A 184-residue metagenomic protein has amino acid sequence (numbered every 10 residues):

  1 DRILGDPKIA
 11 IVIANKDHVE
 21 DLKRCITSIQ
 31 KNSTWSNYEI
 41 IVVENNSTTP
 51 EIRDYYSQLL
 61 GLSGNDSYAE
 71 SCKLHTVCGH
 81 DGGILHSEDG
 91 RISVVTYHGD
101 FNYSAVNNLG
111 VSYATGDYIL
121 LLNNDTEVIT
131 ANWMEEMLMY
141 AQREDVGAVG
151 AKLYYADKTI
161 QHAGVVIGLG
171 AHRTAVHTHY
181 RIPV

Functional and structural regions predicted by a protein language model:
D1-A14, G170-V184: Glycine-rich phosphate/pyrophosphate-binding loop and adjacent beta-alpha nucleotide/cofactor-binding cores
D1-K31, Y68: N-proximal low-complexity "stem/linker" segments adjacent to membrane-targeting elements
Q30-T96: Acidic donor-binding segment of Leloir-type glycosyltransferases
E44-S47, F101, D125: Conserved short acidic donor-positioning loop in nucleotide-sugar-dependent glycosyltransferases
S67, T126-A171: Conserved donor NDP-sugar-binding/catalytic core segment of glycosyltransferases
Y97, L122-N124: Catalytic metal- and UDP-sugar-binding loop of GT-A-like glycosyltransferases, i.e., residues flanking the conserved
Y97-A114, N132: Glycine-rich, basic loop-to-helix element that forms the pyrophosphate-binding segment of sugar-nucleotide handling
I119: Short aromatic/hydrophobic "clamp" motif used to bind/position activated sugar donors
